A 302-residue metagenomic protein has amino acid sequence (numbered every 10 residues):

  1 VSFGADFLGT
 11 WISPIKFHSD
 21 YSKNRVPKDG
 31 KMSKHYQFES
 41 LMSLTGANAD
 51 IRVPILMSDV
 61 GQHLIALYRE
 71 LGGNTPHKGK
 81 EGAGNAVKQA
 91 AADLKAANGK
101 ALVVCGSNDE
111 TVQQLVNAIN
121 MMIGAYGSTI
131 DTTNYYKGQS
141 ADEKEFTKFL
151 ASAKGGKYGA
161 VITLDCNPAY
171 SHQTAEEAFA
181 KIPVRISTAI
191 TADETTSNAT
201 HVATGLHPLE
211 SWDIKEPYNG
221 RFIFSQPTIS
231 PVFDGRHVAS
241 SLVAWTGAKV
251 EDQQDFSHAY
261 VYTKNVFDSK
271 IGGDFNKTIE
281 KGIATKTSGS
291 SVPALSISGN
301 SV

Functional and structural regions predicted by a protein language model:
S2-D274: Non-catalytic alpha/beta scaffold blocks inside enzyme catalytic domains
T263-V302: Long, low-complexity segments enriched in small/aliphatic residues
